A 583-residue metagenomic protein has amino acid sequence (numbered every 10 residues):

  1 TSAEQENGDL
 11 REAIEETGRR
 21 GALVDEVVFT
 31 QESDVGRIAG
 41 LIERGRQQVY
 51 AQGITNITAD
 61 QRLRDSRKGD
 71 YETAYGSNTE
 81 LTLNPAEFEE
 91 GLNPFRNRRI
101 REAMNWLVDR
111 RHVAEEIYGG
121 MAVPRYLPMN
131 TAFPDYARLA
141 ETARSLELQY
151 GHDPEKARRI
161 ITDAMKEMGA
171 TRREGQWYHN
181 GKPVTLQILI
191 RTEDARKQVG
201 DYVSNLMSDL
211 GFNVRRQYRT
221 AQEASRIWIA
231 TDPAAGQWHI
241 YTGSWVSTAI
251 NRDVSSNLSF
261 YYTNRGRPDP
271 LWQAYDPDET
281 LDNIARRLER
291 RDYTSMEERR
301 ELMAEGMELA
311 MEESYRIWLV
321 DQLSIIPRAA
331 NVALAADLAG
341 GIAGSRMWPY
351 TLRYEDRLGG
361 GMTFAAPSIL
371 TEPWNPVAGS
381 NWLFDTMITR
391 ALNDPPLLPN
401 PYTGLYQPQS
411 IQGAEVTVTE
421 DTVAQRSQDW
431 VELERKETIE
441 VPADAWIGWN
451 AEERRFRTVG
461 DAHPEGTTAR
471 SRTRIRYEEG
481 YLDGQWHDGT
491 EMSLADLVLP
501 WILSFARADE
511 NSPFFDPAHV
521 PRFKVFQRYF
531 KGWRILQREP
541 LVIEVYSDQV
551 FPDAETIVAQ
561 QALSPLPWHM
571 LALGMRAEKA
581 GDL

Functional and structural regions predicted by a protein language model:
T1-I117, F133-E313, G341-L583: Extracytoplasmic/periplasmic ligand-capture domains
G119-M121: Short, glycine-/polar-rich solvent-exposed loops and beta-turns at beta-strand/coil boundaries
V123, N130-D135: Surface-exposed loop and adjacent secondary-structure segments within mature catalytic domains
M311, R316, V320-P327: Insoluble glucan recognition modules
N331: Extracytoplasmic
L334-A336: Short, surface-exposed amphipathic charged segments that create phosphate/polyanion-binding patches used for binding
